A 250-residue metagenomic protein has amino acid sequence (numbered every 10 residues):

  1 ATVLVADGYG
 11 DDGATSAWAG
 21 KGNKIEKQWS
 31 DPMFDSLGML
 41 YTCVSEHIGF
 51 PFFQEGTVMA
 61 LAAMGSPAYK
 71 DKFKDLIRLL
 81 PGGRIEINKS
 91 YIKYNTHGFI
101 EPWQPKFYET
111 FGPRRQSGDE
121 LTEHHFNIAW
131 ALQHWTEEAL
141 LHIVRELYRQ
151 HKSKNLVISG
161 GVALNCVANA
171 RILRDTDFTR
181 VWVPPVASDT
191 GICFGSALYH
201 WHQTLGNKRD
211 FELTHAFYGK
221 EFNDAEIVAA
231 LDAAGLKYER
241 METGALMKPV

Functional and structural regions predicted by a protein language model:
A1-V250: Short acidic/glycine-rich loops and adjacent helix/strand connectors that line catalytic pockets where negatively
